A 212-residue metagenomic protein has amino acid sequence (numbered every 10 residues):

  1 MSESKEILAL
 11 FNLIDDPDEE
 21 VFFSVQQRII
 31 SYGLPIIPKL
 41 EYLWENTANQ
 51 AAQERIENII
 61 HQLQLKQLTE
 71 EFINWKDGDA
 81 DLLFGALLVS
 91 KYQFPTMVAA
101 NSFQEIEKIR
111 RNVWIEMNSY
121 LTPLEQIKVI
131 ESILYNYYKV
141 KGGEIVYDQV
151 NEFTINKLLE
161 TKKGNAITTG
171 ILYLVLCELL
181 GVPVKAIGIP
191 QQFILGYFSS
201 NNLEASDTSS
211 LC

Functional and structural regions predicted by a protein language model:
M1-C212: A structural boundary/capping signal
